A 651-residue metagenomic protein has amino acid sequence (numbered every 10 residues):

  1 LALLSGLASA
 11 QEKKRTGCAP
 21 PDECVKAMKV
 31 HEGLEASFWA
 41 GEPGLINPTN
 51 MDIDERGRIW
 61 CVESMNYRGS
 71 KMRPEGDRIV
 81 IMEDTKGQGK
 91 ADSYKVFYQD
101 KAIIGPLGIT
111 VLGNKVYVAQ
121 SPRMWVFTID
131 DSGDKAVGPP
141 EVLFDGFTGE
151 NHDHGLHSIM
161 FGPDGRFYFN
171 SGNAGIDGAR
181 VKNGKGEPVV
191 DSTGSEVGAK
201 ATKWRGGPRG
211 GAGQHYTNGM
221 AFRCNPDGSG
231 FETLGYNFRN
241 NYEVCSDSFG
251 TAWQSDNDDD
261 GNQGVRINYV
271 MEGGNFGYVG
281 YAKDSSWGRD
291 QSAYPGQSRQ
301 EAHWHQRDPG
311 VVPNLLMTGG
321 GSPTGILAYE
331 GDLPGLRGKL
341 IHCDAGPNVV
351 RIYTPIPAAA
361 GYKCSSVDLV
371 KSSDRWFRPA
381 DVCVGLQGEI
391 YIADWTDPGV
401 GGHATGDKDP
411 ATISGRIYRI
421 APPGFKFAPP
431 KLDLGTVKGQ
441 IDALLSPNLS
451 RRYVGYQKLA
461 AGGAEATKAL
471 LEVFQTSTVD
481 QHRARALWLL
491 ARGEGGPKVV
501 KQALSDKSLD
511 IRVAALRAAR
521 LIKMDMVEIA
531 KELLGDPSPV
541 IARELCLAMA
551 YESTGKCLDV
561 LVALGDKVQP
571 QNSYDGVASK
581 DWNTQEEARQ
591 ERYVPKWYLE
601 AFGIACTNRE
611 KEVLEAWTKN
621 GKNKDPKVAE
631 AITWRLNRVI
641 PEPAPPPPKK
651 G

Functional and structural regions predicted by a protein language model:
L1-S5: Bacterial N-terminal signal peptides
G6-L7, K501: Compositionally biased, intrinsically disordered low-complexity regions used as flexible
A10-Q440, V454, K458-A461: Beta-propeller domains with acidic blade repeats across secreted/periplasmic ectodomains and cytosolic WD/CNH propellers
A393, D407-G415, I420-G651: Long, ordered, helix-rich scaffold segments
